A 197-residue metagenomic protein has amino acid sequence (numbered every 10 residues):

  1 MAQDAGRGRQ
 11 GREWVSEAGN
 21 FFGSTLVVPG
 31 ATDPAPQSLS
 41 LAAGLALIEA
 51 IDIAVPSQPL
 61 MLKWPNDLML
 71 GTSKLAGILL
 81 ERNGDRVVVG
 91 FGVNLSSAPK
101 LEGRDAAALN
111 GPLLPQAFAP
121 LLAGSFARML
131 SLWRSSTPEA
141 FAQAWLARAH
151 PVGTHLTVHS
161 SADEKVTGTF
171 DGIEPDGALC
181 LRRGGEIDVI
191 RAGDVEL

Functional and structural regions predicted by a protein language model:
M1-P56, V152: N-terminal lobe of the biotin/lipoate ligase/transferase fold
P34-P59, L70-L197: Long, positively charged amphipathic alpha-helical accessory segments at protein N-termini or as interdomain linkers
D67: Conserved active-site carboxylates
